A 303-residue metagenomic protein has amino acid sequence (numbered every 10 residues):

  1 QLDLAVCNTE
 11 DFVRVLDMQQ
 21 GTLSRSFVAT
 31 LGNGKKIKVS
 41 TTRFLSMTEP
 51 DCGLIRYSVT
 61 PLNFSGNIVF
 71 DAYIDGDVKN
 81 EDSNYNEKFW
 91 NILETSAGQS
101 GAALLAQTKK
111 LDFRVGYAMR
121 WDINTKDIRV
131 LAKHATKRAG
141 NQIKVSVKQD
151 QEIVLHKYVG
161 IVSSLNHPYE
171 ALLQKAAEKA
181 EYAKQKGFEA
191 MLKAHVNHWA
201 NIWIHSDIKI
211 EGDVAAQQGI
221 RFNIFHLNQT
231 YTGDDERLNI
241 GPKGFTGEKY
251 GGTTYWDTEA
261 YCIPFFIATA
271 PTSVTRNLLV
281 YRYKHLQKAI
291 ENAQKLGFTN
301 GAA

Functional and structural regions predicted by a protein language model:
Q1-Y250, I290: Acidic/polar, glycine-enriched structural segments that form the non-catalytic walls/loops of the carbohydrate-binding
R56-S58, I220, I224-L227, T258-S273 (+1 more regions): Alpha-helical support elements that line or immediately flank enzyme active sites and cofactor-binding pockets
V78-S83, Q107, Y250, T258 (+1 more regions): Hydrophobic transmembrane alpha-helix bundles
Y231-T246, S273-A303: Helix-terminus loop motifs that line ligand-binding clefts
F245-E259, F265: Extended hydrophobic/aromatic segments used for targeting, binding, or gating
T254-Y255, P264-T269, Q294, A302: Extended ligand-binding clefts on enzyme/binding-domain cores
